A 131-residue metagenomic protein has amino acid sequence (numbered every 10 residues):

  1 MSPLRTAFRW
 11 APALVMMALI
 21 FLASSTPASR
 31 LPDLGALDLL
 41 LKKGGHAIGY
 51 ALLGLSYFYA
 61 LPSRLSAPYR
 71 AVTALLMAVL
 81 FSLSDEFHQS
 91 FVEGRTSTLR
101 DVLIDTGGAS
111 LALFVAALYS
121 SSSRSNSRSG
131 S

Functional and structural regions predicted by a protein language model:
M1-Y59: "…centered on the first transmembrane helix and the immediately adjacent amphipathic helix/loop
R5-F8, L65-T73, T98-L99: Membrane-helix interface segments
W10-L14, A71-L76, V102-L103: Hydrophobic alpha-helical transmembrane segments
V15-S24, T73-S90: Small-polar-interrupted transmembrane alpha-helices in polytopic inner-membrane proteins
P32-L39, L83-T106: Interfacial helix-loop-helix junctions of multi-pass membrane proteins
G49-S63, A109-S120: Membrane-interfacial alpha-helical segments at the cytosolic side of multi-pass membrane proteins
L118-S131: Membrane-interface capping segments at transmembrane-helix boundaries
